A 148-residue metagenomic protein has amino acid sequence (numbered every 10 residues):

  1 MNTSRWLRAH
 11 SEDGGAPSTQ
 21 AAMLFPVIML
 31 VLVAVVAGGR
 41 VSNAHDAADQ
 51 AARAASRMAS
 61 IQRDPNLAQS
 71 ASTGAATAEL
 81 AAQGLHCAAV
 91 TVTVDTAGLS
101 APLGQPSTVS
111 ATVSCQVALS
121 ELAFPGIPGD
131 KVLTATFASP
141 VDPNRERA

Functional and structural regions predicted by a protein language model:
M1-G74: Alpha-helical assembly-interface signal, strongest on the long, hydrophobic N-terminal helix that forms
N2-R5, I61, P65-A148: Short, conserved structural patches
